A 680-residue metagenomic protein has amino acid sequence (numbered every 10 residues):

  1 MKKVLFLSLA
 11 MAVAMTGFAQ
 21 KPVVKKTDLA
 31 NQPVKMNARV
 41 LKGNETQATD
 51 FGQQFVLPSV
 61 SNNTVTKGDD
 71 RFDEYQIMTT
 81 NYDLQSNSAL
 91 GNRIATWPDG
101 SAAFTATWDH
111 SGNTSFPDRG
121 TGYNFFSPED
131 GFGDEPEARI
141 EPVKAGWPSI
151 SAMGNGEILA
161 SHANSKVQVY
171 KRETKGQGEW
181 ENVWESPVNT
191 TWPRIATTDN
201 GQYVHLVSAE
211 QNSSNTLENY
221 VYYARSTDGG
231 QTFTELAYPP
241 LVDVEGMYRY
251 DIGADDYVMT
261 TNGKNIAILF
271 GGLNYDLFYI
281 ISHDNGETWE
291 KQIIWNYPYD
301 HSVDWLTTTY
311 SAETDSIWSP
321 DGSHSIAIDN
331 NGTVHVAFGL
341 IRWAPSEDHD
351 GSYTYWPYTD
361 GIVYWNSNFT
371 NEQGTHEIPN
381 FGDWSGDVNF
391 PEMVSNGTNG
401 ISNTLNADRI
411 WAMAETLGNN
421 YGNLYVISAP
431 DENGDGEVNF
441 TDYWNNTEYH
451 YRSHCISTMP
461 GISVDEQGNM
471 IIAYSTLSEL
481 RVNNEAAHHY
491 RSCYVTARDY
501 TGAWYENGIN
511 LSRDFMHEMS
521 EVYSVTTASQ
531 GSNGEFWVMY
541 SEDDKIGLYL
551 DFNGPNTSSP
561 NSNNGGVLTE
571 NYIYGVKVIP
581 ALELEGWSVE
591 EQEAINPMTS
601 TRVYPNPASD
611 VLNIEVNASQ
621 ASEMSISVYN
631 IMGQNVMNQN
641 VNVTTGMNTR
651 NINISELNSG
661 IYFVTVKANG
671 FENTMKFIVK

Functional and structural regions predicted by a protein language model:
K2-K3, K21: Polybasic, lysine/arginine-rich low-complexity segments
K3-L7, A12, E141, A145 (+3 more regions): Generic alpha-helix initiation/capping and coil-helix boundary signal
K3-S8, M15, I595-Y604, A608-K680: C-terminal outer-membrane/trafficking sorting elements
V13, S346-D348, N484, L550 (+3 more regions): Short linear functional motifs in flexible/disordered or boundary regions
V13-A19: C-terminal segment of classical bacterial N-terminal signal peptides
Q20-S588: Extracellular, repeat-based ectodomains that mediate carbohydrate processing or recognition
